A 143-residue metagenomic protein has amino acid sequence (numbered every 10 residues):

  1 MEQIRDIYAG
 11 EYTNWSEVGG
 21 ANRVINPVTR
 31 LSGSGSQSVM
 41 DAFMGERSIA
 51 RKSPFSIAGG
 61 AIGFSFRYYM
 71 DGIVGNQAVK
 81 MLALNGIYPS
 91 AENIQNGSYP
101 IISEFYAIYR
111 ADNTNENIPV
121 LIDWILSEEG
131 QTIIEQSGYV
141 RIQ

Functional and structural regions predicted by a protein language model:
M1-Q143: Exported/periplasmic ABC-transporter solute-binding proteins
